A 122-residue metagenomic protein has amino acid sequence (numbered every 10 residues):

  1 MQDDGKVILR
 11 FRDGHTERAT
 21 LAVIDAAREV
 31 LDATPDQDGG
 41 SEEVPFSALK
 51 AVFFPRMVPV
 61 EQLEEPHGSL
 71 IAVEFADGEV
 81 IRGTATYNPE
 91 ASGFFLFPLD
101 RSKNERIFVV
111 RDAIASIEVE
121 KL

Functional and structural regions predicted by a protein language model:
M1-L122: Conserved RNA-binding domains used in RNP assembly and mRNA/RNA metabolism
